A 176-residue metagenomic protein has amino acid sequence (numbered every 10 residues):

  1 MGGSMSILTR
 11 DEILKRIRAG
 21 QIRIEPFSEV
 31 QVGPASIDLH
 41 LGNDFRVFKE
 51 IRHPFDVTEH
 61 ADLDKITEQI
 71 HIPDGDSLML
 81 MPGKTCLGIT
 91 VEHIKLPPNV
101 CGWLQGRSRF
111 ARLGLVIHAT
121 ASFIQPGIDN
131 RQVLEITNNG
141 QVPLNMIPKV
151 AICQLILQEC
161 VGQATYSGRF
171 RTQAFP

Functional and structural regions predicted by a protein language model:
M1-P176: DUTPase catalytic domain/fold
